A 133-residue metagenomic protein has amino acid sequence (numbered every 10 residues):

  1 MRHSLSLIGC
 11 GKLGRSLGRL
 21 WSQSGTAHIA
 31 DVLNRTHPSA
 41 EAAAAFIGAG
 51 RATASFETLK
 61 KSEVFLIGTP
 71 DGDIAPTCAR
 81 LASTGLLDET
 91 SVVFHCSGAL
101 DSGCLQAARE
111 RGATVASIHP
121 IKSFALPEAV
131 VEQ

Functional and structural regions predicted by a protein language model:
M1-E57: NAD(P)+-binding Rossmann beta1-loop-alpha1 motif at the extreme N-terminus of oxidoreductases
G18-R19, A44-A45, C78-L81, L105-A108 (+1 more regions): Short amphipathic alpha-helical segments
I29-A30, V93-F94, V115: Hydrophobic/aromatic residues located in beta-strands of well-ordered beta-sheets within soluble catalytic
F56-S83, L87: Rossmann-like NAD(P)-binding element
D88-S91, R111-A113: A short helix->loop->beta-strand "cap" motif at the edges of active sites that frequently abuts
S97-Q133: Rossmann-fold dinucleotide-binding core
